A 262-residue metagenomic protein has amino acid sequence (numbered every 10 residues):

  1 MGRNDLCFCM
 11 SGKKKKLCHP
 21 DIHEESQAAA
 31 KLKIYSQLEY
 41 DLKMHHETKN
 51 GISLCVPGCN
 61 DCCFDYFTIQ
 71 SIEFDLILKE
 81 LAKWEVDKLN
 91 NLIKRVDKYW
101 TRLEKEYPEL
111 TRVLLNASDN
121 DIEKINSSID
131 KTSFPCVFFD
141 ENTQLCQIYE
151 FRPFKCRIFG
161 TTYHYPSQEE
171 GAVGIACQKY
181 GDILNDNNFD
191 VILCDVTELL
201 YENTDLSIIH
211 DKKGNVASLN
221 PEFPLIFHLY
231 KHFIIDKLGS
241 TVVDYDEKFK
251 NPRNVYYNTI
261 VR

Functional and structural regions predicted by a protein language model:
M1-D5, K14-R262: Short loop/turn segments that flank or connect secondary-structure elements
M10-G12: Extracellular repeat turn/loop positions enriched in glycine and acidic/polar residues, especially those that create
